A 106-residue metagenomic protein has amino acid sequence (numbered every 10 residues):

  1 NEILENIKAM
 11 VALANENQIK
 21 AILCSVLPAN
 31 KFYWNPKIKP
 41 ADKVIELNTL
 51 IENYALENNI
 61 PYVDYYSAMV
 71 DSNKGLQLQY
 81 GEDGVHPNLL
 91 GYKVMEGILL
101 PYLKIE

Functional and structural regions predicted by a protein language model:
E2-A12, E16, E46-N53: Alpha-helical scaffolding segments of alpha/beta enzyme cores, especially the outer helices of TIM-barrel or partial
E16-K20, I60: A short helix->loop->beta-strand "cap" motif at the edges of active sites that frequently abuts
L23-C24: Structural beta-sheet core signal
L27-E106: Catalytic His-Asp segment of secreted/periplasmic serine-dependent ester chemistry enzymes
